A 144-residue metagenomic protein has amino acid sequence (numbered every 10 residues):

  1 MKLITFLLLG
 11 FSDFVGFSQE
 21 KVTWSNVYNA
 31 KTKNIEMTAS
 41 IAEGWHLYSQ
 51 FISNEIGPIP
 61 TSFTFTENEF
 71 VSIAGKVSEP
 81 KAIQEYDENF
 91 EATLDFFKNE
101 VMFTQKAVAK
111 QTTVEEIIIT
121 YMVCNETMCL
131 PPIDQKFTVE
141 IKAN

Functional and structural regions predicted by a protein language model:
M1-K21: Bacterial Sec-dependent N-terminal signal peptides
F17-N144: Extracellular/lumen-exposed scaffold segments
